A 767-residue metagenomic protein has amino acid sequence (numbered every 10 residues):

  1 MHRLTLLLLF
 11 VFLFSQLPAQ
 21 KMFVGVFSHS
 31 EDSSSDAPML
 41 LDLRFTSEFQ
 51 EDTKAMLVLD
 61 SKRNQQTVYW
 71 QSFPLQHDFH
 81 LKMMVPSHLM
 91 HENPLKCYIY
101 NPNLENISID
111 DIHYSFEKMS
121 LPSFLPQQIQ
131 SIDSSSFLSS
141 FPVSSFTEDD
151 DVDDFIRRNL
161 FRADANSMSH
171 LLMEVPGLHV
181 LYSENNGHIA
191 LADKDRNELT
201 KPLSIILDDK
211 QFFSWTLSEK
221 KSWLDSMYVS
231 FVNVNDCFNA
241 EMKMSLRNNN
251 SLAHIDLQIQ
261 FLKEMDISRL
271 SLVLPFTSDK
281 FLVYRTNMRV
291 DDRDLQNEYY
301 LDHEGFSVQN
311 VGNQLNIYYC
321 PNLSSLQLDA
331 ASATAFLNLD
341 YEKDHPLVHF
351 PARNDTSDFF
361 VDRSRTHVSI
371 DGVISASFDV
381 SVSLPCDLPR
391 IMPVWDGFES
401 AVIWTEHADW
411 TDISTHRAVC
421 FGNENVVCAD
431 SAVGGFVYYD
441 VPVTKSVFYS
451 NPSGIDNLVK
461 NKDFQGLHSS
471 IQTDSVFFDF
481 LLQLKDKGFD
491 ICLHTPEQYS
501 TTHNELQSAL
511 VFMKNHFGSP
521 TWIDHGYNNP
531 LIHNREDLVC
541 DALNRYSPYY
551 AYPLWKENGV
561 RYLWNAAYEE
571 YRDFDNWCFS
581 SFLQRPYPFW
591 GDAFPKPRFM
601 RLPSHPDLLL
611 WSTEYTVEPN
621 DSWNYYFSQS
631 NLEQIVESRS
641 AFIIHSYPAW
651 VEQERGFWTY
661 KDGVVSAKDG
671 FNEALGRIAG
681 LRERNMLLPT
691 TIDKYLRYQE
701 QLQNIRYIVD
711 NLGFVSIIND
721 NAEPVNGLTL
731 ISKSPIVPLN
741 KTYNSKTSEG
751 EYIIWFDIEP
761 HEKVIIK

Functional and structural regions predicted by a protein language model:
F23-A55, F79-L89, C97, D110-F116 (+1 more regions): Extra-cytoplasmic beta-strand recognition segments
R63-T67, F146-D236, A240-K243, F421-C428 (+1 more regions): Acidic-aromatic substrate-binding/catalytic surfaces of carbohydrate-active enzymes
L125-D133, F137-F146, D151, R157-D164 (+1 more regions): Polysaccharide-binding surfaces and accessory modules of carbohydrate-active proteins
Q211-F213, K221-W223, N287-G312, N316 (+3 more regions): Active-site-adjacent pocket scaffolds in enzyme catalytic domains
F231-Y284, L510-S519: Acidic, contiguous internal or C-terminal segments within carbohydrate-active enzymes that form a structured patch used
P275-T277, L282-S324, A331, L339-S357 (+1 more regions): C-terminal beta-sandwich/jelly-roll accessory domains of carbohydrate-active enzymes
D379-Q483, K487-D490, T495-Y499, E505-A509 (+5 more regions): Active-site beta->alpha N-cap acidic-glycine motif
V394, F594, Y615-A722: C-terminal domain-boundary segment and adjacent tail
